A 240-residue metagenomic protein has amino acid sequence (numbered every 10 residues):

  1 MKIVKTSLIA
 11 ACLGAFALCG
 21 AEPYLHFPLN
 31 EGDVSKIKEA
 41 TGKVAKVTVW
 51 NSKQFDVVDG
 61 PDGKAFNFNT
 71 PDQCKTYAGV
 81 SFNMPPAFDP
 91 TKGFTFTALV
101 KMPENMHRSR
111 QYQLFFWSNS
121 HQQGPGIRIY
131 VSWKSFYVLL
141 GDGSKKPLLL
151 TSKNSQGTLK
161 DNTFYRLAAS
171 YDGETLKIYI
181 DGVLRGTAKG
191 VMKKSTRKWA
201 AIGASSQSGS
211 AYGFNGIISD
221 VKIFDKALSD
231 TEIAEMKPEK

Functional and structural regions predicted by a protein language model:
L18-C74, P85-P86, I233-K240: Extracytoplasmic low-complexity segments
E22, P86-E104, G124-R128, T163 (+1 more regions): A carbohydrate-recognition surface predominantly in extracellular/luminal proteins
Y24-D33, T95-E104, Y212-E239: Extracellular, beta-strand-rich glycan-interacting domains
N69-F94, S118, L150-T158: Short surface loop/edge beta-strand patches of beta-sandwich-type extracellular domains that form ligand-contact sites
Y112-L140: Glycan-recognition/cleft segments
L139-R166: Short, aromatic/His-centered strand-loop micro-motif at the edge of beta-sheets
T163-K177: Localized edge beta-strand/strand-to-loop motifs within extracellular or lumenal beta-rich domains
A188-I217: Flexible glycan-contacting loops in extracellular carbohydrate-active proteins
